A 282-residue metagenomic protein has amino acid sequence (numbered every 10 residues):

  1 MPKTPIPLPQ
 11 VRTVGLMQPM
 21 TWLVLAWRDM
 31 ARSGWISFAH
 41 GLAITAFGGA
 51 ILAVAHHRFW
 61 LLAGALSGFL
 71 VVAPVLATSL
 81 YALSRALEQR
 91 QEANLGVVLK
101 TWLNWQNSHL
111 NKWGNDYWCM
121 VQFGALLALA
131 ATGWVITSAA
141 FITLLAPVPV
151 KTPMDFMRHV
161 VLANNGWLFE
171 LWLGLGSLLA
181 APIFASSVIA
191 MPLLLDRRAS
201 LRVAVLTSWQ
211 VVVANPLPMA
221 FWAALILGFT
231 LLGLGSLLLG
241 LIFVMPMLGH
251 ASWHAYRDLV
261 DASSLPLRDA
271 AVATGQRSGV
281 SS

Functional and structural regions predicted by a protein language model:
M1-S282: Hydrophobic alpha-helical membrane segments
